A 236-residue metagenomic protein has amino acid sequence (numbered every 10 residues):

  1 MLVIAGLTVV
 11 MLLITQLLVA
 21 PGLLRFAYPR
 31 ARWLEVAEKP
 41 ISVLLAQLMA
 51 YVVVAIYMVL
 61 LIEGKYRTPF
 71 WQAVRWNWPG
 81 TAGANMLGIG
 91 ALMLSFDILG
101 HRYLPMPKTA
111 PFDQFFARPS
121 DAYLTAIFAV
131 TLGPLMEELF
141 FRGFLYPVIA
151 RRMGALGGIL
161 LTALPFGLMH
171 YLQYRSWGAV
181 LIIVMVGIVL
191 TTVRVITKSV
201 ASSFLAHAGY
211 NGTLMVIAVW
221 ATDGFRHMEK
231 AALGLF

Functional and structural regions predicted by a protein language model:
M1-A73, I98, R102, M215-F236: N-terminal, membrane-interfacial amphipathic/helix-forming hydrophobic leader that caps and precedes the first
M1-L7, W76-L87: Alpha-helical transmembrane segments and their helix-start/interface "positive-inside/aromatic belt" motifs in integral
T8, Q47, M86-G90, T162: Hydrophobic alpha-helical transmembrane segments of polytopic
L34-V36, N77-G83, A117-A122, T213: Short, charge-rich amphipathic segments
Y66, P79-A84, G88, F115-P119 (+1 more regions): Short, well-structured alpha-helical patches and their helix-loop capping segments that border functional surfaces
Y66-G83, A150-P165: Cytoplasmic juxtamembrane regions at transmembrane-helix boundaries
L92-F236: Transmembrane helix-loop-helix hairpins at the membrane interface of multi-pass integral membrane proteins
